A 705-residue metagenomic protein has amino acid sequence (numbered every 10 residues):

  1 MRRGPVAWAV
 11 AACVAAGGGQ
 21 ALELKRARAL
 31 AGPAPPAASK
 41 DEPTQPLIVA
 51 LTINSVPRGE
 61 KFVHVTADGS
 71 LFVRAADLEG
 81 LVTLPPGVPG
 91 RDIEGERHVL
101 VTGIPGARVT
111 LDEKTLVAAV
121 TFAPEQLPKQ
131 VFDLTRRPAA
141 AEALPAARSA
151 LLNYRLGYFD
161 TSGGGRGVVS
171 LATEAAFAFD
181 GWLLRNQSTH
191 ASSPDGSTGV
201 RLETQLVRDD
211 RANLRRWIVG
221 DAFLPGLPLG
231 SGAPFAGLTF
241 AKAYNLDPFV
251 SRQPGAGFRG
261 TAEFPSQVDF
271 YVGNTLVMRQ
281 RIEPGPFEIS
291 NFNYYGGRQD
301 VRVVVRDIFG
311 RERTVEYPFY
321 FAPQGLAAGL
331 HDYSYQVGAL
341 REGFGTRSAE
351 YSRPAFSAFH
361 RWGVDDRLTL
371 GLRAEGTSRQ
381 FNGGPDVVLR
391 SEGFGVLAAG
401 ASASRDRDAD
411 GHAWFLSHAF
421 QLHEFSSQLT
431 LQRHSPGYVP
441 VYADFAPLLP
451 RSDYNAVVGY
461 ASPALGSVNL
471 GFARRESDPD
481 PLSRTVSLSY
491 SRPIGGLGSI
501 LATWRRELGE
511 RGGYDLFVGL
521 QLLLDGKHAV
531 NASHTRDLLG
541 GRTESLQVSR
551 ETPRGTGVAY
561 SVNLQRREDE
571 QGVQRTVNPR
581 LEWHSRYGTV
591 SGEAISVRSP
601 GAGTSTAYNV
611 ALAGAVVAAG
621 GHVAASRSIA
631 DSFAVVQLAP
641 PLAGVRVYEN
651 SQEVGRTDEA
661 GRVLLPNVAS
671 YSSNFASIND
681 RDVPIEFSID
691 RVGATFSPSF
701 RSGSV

Functional and structural regions predicted by a protein language model:
V10, A21-P254, L538-S628: Post-signal-peptide, soluble extracytosolic/periplasmic N-terminal scaffold domains of envelope/secretory systems
V65, R155-T161, T189-S193, A222-L224 (+20 more regions): Outer-membrane beta-barrel pore domains and translocons
V65-V73, F292-R298, R662-P684, S688: Short Pro-Gly-centered beta-turn/loop motif in secreted/extracellular proteins
G90-P105, R313-Y317, D682-V705: Structured interaction patches on ligand/partner-binding surfaces of diverse proteins
L116, A256-G260, S266-Y271, M278 (+5 more regions): Short, well-structured beta-strand segments within conserved domains
Q130-S149, R311-G345, A529-A532, G620-L638 (+1 more regions): Low-complexity, Pro/Ser/Thr- and charge-rich linker/hinge segments at domain boundaries
E142-A143, V169-D180, T198-N213, S352-D366 (+13 more regions): Feature captures outer-membrane beta-barrel proteins of Gram-negative bacteria and organelles
Q652-G661: Short, acidic Ser/Thr/Gly-rich low-complexity loop/linker segments typical of extracellular and cell-surface proteins
